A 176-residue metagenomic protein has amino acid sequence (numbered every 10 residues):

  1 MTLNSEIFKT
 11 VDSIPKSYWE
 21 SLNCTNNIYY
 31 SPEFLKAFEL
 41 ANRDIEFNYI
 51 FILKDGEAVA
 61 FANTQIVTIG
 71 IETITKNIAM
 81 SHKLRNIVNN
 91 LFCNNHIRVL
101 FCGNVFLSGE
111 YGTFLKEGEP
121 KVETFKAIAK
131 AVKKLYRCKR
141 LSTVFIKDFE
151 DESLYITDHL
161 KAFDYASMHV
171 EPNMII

Functional and structural regions predicted by a protein language model:
M1-I176: N-acyltransferase acceptor-side catalytic subdomain
